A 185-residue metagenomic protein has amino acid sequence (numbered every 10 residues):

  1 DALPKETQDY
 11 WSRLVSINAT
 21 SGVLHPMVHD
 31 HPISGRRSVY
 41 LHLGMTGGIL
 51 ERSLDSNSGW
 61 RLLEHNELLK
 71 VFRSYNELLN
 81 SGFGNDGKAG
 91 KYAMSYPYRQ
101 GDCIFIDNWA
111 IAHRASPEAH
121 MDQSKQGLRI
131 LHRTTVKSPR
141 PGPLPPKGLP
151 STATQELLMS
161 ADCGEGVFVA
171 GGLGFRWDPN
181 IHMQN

Functional and structural regions predicted by a protein language model:
D1-D102, W109-N185: Non-heme Fe(II) oxygenase catalytic core, chiefly the N-lobe of the double-stranded beta-helix
